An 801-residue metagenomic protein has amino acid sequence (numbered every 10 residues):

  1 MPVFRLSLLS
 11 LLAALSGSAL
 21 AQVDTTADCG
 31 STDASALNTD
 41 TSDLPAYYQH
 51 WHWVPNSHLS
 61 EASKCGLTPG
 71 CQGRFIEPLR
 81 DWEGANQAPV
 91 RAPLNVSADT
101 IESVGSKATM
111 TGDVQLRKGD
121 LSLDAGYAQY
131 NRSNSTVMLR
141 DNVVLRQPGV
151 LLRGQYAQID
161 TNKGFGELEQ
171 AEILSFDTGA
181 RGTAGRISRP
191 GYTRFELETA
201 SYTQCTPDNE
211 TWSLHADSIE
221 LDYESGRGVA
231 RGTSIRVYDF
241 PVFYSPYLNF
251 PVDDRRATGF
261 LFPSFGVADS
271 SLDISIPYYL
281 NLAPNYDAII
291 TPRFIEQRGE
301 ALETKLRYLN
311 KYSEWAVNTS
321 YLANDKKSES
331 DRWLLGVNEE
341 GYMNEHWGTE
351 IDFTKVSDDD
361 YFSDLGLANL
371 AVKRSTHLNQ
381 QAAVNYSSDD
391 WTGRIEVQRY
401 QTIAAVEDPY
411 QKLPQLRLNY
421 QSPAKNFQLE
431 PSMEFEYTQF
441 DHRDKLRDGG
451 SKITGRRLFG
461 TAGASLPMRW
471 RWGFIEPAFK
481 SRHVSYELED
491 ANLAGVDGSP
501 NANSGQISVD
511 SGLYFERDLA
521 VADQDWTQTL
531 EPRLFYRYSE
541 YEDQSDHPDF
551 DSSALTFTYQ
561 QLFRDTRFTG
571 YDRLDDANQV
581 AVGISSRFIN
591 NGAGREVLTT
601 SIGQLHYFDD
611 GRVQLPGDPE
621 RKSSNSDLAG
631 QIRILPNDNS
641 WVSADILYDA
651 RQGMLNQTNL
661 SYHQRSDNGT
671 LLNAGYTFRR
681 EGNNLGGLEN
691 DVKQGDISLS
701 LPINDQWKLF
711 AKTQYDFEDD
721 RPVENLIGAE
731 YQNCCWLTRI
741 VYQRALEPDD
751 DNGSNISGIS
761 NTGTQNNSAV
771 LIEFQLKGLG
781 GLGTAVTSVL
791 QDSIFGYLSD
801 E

Functional and structural regions predicted by a protein language model:
P2-L20: Gram-negative bacterial Sec-dependent N-terminal signal peptides
A19-V23, L367: Boundary at the C-terminal end of the N-terminal hydrophobic targeting segment
Q22-G30: Cleaved targeting-peptide boundary
T32-S42, S57, A62-W82: Extracellular/mature segments of secreted proteins
A46, N56, E61-A62, L67-G70 (+4 more regions): Outer-membrane beta-barrel proteins and related beta-barrel translocases across Gram-negative bacteria
L79-A98, T111-Y127, R140-Q147, Q170-D177 (+1 more regions): Interaction modules related to DNA damage response and DNA replication/repair
A88-A92, V104-T109, V267-D273, Y279: Gly/Ser-centered flexible loop/linker motifs
S135-V137, D141-Y156: Blade-loop segments of beta-propeller domains
